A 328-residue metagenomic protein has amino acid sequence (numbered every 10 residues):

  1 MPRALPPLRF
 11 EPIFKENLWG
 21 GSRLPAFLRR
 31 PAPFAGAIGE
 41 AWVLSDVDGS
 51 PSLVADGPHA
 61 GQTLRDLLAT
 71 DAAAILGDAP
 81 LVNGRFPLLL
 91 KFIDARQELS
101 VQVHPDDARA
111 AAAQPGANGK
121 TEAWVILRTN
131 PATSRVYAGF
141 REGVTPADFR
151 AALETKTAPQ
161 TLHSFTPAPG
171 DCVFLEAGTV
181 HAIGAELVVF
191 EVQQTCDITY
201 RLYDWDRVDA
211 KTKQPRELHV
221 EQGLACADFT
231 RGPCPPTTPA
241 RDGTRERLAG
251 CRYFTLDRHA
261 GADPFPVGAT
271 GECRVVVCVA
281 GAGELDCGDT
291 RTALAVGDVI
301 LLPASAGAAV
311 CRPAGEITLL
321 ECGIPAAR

Functional and structural regions predicted by a protein language model:
M1-V144, D204-G232, L256, A327: Transition-metal
R85, I93-E98, T129-T133, T179-I198 (+3 more regions): Ligand-binding loop in jelly-roll beta-barrel domains
G143-T155, G271-A280, E284: Short, basic/aromatic beta-hairpin or loop at an interaction surface
A152-Y200: Loop-centered beta-sheet repeat module
L162-F174, C287-A306: Short acidic-glycine-tyrosine-enriched beta hairpin
E217-G271: Functionally critical, mid-to-C-terminal surface segments that flank or help form catalytic/ligand
P264-P266, G281-D286: Short beta-strand segments in beta-sandwich/barrel cores
